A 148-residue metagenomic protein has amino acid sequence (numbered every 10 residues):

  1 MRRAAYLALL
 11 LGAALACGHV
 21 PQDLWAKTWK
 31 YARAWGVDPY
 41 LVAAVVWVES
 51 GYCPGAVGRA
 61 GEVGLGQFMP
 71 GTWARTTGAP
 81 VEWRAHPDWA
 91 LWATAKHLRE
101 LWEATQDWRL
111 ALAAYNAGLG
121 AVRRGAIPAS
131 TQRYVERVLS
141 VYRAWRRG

Functional and structural regions predicted by a protein language model:
A4-D23: Bacterial Sec-dependent signal peptides at the C-terminal "C-region" and cleavage site
C17-G148: Catalytic glycan-binding domains that act on GlcNAc-containing polysaccharides
